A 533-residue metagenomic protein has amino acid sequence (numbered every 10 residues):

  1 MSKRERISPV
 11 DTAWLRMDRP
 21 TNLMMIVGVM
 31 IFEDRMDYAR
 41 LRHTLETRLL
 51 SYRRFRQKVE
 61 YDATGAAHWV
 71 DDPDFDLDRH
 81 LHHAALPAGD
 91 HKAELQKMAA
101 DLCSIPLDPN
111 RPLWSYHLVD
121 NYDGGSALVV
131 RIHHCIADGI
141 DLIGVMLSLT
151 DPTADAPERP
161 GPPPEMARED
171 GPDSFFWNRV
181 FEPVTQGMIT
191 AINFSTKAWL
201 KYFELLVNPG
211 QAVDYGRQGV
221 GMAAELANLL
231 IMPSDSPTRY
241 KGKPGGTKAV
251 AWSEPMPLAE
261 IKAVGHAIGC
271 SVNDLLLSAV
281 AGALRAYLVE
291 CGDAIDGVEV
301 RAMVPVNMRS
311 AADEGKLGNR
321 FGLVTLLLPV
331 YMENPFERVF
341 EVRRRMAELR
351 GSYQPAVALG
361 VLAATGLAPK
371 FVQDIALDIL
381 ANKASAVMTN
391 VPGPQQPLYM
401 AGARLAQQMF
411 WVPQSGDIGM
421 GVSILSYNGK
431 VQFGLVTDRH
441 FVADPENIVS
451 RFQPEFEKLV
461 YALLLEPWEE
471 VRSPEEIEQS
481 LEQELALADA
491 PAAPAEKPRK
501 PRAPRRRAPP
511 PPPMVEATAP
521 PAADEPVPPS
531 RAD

Functional and structural regions predicted by a protein language model:
M1-V10, M17-D18, L23-I418, V422-D533: Soluble acyl-CoA-dependent acyltransferase catalytic core bearing the H(X)4D motif
